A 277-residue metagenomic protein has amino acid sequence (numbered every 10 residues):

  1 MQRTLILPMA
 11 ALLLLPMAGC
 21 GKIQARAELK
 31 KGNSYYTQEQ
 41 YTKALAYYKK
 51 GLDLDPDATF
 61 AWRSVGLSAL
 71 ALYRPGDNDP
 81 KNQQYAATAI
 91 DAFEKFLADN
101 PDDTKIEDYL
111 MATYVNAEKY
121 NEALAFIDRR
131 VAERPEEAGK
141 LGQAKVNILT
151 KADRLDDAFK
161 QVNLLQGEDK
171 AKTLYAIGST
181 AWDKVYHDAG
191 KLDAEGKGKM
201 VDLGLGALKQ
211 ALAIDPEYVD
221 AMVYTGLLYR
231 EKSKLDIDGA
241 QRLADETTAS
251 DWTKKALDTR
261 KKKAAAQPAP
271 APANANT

Functional and structural regions predicted by a protein language model:
G21-I23: Bacterial signal peptide processing site
A25, T42, A69-A98, A176-K209 (+1 more regions): Short coil/linker segments at helix-helix boundaries
R26-K50, L54, P75-D79, G190: Alpha-helical segment of the N-proximal tetratricopeptide repeat
K50-G51, K95-F96, R129-R130, L165 (+2 more regions): Canonical positions in the second alpha-helix
L54, D99-N100, E133-R134, L165-E168 (+2 more regions): Structural marker of alpha-solenoid helical repeat scaffolds
A58, D103, E137-A138, K170 (+2 more regions): Residue-level recognition of tetratricopeptide repeat
A61, I106, K140-L141, T173 (+1 more regions): TPR alpha-solenoid repeat register
